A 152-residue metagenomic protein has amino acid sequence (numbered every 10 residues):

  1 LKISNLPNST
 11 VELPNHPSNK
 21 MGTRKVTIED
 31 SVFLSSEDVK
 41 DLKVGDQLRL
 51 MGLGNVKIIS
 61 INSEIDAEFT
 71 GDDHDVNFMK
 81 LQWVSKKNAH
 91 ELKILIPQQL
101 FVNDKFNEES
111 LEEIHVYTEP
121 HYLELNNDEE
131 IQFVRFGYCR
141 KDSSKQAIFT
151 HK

Functional and structural regions predicted by a protein language model:
L1-K152: Polyanion-binding catalytic cores of nucleic-acid enzymes and NTP/SAM-utilizing transferases
